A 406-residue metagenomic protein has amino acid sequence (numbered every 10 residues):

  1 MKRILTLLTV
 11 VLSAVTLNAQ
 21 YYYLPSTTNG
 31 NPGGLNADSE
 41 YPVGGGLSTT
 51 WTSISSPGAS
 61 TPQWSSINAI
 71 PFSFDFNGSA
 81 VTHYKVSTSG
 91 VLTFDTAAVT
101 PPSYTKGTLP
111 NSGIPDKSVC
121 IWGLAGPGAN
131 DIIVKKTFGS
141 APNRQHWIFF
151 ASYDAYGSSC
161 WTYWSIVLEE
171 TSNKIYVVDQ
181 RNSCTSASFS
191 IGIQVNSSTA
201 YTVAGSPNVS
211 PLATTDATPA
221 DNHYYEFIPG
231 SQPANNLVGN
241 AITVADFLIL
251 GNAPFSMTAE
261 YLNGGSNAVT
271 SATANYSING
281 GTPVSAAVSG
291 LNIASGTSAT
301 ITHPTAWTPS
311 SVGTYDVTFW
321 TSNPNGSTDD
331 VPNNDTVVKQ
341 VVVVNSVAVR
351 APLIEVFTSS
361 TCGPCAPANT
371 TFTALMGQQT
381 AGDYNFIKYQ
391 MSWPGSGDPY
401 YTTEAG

Functional and structural regions predicted by a protein language model:
M1-Y22, G230-P233, T258: Bacterial Sec-dependent N-terminal signal peptides
A19-N236: Extracytoplasmic Ser/Thr/Pro-rich, glycosylation-prone low-complexity segments
Q20, S79, K174, N267 (+3 more regions): Residue-level signal for well-ordered, solvent-exposed loop/turn and beta-edge residues enriched in charged/polar side
D95-A98, S159-C160, C365-N369, L375 (+1 more regions): Short, solvent-exposed loop/turn and secondary-structure capping segments
F149-Y153, D179-R181, E355-S360, Y389-W393: Active-site-proximal beta-strand/loop segments in catalytic clefts of secreted hydrolases
S231-R350: Extracellular/luminal regions of secreted and cell-surface proteins that mediate adhesion/ECM remodeling
S346-Y389: Local sequence-structure signature of Cys/Sec-based thiol-disulfide redox active-site neighborhoods
T380-A405: Thiol-based oxidoreductase modules, predominantly thioredoxin-like and allied folds used for disulfide exchange
